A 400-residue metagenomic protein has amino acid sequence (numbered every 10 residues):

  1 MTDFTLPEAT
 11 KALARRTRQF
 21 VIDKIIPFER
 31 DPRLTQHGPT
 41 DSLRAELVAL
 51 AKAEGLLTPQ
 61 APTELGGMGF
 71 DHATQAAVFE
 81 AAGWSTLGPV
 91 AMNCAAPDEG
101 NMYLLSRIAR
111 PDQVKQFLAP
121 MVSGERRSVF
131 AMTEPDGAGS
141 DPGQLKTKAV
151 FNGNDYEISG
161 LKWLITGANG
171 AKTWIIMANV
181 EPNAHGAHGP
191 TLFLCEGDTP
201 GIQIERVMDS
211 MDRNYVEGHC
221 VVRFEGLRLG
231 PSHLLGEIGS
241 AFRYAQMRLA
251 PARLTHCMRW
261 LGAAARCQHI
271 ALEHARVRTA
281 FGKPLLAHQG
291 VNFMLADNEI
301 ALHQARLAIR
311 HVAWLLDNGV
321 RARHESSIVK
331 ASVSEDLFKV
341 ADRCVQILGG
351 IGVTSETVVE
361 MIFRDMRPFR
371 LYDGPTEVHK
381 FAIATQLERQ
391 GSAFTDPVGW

Functional and structural regions predicted by a protein language model:
M1-G88, A95, I108-Q113, P120-E125 (+3 more regions): Alpha-helical interface subdomain recognition
A96-M102: Short, conserved phosphate-binding/catalytic loop or strand-edge motifs used in phosphoryl-/nucleotidyl-transfer
M102-I108, D112-K115, F130-A131: Flexible, glycine-rich active-site loops centered on histidine and acidic residues that chelate a metal or position
G124-T133, M177: A short, Trp-centered hydrophobic/proline-enriched beta-strand micro-motif
G137-D141, Y156: Hydrophobic, small-residue-rich alpha-helical packing segments that form membrane-like cores
Q144, P200-R228: Flexible, small-/acidic-enriched active-site or ligand-binding loops
K146, N154-D155, S159-E205: A short core secondary-structure module
G226-R243: Long, acidic (Asp/Glu-rich), low-complexity accessory segments flanking structured domains
